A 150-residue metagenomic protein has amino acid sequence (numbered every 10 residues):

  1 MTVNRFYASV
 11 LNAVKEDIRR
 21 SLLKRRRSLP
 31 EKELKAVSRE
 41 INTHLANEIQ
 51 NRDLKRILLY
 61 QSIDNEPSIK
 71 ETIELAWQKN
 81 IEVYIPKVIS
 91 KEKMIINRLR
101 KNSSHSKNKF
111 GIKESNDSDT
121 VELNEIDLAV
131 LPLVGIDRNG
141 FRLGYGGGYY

Functional and structural regions predicted by a protein language model:
F6-E125: N-terminal active-site beta-alpha-beta segment that forms phosphate/nucleotide-binding and substrate-recognition loops
L22, E125-Y150: Active-site beta-strand/loop microenvironment that shapes enzyme catalytic pockets
